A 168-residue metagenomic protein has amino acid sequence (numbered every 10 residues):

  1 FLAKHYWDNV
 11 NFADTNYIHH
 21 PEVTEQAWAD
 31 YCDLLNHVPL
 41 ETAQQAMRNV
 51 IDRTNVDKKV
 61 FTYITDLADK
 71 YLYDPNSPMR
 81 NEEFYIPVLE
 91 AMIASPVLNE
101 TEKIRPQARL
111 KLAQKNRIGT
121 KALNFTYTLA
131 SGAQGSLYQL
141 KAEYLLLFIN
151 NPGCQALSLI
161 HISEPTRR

Functional and structural regions predicted by a protein language model:
F1-L129: Oxidative protein folding and maturation machinery
G135-S158: Short active-site neighborhood of thiol/selenol oxidoreductases, capturing the structured segment around
L146, R167-R168: Hydrophobic beta-strand segments of well-ordered beta-sheets in folded domains
S158-T166: Residue-level detector of conserved catalytic or cofactor/ligand-binding positions in enzyme active sites
